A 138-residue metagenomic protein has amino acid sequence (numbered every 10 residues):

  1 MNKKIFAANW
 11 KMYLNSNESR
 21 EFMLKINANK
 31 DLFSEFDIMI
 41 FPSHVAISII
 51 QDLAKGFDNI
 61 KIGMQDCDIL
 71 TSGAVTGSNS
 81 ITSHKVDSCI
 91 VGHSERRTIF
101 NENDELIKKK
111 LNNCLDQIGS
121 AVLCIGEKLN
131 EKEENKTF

Functional and structural regions predicted by a protein language model:
M1-F138: Active-site loop-to-helix "anion-binding N-cap" substructures in soluble metabolic enzymes
